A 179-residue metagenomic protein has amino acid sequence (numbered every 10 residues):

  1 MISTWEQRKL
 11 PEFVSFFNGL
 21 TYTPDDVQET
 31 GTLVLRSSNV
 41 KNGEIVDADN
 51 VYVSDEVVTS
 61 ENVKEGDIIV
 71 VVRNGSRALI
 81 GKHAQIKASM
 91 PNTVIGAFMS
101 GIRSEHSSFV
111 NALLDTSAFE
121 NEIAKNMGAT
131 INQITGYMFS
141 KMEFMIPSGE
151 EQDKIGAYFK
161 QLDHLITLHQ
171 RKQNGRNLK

Functional and structural regions predicted by a protein language model:
M1-L20, G149: Non-catalytic DNA-recognition/assembly elements of restriction-modification systems
M1-Q7, R171-K179: Short amphipathic coiled-coil heptad-repeat segments
P11-T23, S38-D67: Sequence-specific dsDNA recognition surfaces
V27, G66, S140-K141, K154 (+2 more regions): Histone-fold recognition with a strong bias for associated Lys/Arg-rich disordered tails
K41-Y52, I68-I95, S108-A112, N121-K125: Short, ligand-facing micro-motifs at secondary-structure edges
V51-S54, S100-R103, M142-I146: Short, well-ordered beta-strand elements within core beta-sheets of diverse protein domains
T93-A97, G128-D153: A short glycine-rich beta-alpha junction/loop motif
D153-L165, H169-Q170: Extracellular/lumenal glycan-associated surfaces
